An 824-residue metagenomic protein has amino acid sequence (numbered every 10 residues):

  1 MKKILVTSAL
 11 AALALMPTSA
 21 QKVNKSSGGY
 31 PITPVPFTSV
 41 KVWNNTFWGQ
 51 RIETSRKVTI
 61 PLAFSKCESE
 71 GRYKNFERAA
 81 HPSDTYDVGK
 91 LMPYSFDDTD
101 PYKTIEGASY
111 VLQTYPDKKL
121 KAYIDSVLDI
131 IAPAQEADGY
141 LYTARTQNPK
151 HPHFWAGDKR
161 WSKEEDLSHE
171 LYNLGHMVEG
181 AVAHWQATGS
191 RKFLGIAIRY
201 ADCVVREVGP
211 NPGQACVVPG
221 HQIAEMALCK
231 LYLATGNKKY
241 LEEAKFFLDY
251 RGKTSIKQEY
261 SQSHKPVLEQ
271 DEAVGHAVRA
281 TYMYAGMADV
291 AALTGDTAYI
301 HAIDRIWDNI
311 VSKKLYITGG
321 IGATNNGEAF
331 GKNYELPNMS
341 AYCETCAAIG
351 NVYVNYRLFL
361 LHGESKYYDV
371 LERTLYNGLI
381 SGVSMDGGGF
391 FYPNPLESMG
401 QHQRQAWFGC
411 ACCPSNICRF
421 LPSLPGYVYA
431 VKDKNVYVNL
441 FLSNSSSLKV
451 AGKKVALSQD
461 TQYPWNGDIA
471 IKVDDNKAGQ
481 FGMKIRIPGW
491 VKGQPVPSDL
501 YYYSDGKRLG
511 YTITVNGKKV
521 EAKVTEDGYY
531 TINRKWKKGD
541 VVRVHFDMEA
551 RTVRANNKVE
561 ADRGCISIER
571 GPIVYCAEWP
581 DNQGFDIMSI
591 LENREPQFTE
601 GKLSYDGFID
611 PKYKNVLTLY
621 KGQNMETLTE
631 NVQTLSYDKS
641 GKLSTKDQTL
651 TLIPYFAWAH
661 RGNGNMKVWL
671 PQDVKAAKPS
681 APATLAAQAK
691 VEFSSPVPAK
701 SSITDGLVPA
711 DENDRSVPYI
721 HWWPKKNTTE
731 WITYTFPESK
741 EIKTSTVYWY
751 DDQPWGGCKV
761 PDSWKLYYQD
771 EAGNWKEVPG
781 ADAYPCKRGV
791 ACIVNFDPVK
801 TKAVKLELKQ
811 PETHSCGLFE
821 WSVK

Functional and structural regions predicted by a protein language model:
M1-K22: Bacterial Sec-dependent N-terminal signal peptides
K22-K118, A122, P152-A187, Q222-K239 (+5 more regions): Aromatic (Trp/Tyr) and acidic
Q147-S168, L194, R199-A215: Asp-box/WD-like beta-propeller blade repeats and closely related beta-sheet repeat scaffolds
A244, I303, D369-N377, G382-K472 (+4 more regions): C-terminal beta-rich recognition modules with glycine/proline-rich loops and embedded aromatic residues
M483, Y511-I513, W764-L766: Short beta-strand elements bearing conserved aromatic residues within extracellular beta-rich modules
K678-A681, N713-P779, Y784-K824: Aromatic, loop-rich ligand-recognition surfaces of beta-strand-rich domains
P679-N713: Predominantly extracellular/luminal regions of secreted and cell-surface proteins, especially disulfide-bonded
